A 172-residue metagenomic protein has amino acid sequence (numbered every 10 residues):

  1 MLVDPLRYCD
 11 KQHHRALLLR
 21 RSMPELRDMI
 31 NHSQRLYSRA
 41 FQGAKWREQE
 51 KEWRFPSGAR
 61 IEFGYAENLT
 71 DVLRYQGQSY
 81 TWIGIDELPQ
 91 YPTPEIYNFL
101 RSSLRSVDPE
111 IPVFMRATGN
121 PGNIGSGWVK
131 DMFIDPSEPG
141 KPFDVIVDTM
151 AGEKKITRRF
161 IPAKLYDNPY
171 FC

Functional and structural regions predicted by a protein language model:
M1-C172: Phosphate/NTP-binding elements of NTP-utilizing enzymes
